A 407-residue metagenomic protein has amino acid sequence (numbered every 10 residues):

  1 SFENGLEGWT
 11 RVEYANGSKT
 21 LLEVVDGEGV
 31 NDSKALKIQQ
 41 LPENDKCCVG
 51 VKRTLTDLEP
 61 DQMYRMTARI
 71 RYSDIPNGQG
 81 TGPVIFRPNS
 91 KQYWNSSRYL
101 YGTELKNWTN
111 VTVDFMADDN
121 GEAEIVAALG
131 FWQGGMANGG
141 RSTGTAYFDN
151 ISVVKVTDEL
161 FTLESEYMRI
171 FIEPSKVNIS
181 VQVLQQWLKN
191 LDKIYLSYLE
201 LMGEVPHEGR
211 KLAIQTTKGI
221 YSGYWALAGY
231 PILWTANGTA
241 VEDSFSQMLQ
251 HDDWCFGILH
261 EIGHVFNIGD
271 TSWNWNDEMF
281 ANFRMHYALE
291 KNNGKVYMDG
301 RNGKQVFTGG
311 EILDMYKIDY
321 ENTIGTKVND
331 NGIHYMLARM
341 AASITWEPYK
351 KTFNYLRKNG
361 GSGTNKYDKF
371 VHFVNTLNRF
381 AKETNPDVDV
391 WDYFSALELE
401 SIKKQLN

Functional and structural regions predicted by a protein language model:
S1-D158: Extracellular and organelle-lumenal recognition/adhesion modules and their flexible linkers in secreted
T162-L259: Juxtacatalytic substrate-recognition/specificity segment
E166-M168, E204-A213, E261-H264, L289-G294 (+2 more regions): Loop/turn elements at helix/coil->beta-strand transitions in domains of secreted/extracellular proteins
Q182, Q186-K193, S197, D253-G257 (+7 more regions): Extracytoplasmic/secreted proteins, especially bacterial periplasmic and envelope-associated proteins
Y198, F307-I402: Active-site-proximal alpha-helical
L201-Q215, G269-N274, V296-G300, Y349-Y355 (+1 more regions): Surface-exposed patches in mature extracellular/periplasmic domains of secreted proteins
E242-T308: Zinc-dependent metallopeptidase catalytic helix centered on the HExxH motif and its immediate flanking segment
Q405-N407: Non-catalytic terminal regions of proteins
